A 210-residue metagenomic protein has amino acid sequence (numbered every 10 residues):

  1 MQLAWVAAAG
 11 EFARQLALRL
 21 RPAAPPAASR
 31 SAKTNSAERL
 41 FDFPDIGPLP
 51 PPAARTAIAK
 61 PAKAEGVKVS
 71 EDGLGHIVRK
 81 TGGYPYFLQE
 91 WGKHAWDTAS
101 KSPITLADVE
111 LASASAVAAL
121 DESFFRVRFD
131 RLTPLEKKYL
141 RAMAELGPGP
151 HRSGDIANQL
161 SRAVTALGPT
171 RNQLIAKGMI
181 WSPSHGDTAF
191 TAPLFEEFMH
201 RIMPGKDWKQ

Functional and structural regions predicted by a protein language model:
M1, A32-A37, F195, M203-G205: Short, glycine/charged-enriched secondary-structure capping and boundary segments
M1-P25, S31-N35: Conserved Walker B catalytic segment
A23-A28, P50-A54, A95, F195: Conserved nucleotide-binding/hydrolysis micro-motifs of P-loop NTPases
A32-P48: A short helix-turn-beta junction within AAA+ P-loop NTPase domains corresponding to the substrate/partner-engaging
I46, I58, I77, Y139 (+1 more regions): Conserved RecA-like P-loop NTPase ATPase core
A54, A59-S123: Amphipathic alpha-helical "lid/sensor" segments that cap RecA-like P-loop NTPase cores
D72, A118-Q210: C-terminal leucine-rich, beta-strand-based interaction scaffolds used for sensing/assembly
